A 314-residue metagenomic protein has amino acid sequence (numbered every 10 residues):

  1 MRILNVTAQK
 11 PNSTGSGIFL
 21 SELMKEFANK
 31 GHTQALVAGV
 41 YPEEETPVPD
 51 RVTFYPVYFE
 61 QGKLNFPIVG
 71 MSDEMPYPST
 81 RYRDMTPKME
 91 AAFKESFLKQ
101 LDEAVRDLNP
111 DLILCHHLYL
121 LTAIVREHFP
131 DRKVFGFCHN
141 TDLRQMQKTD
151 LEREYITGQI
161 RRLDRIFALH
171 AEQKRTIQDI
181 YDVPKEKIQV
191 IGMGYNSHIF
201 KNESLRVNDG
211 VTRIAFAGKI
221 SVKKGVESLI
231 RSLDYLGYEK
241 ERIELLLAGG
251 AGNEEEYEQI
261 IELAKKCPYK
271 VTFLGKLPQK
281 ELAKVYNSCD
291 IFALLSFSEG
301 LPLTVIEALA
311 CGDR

Functional and structural regions predicted by a protein language model:
M1-Y58: N-terminal subdomain of nucleotide-sugar transferases
Y41-D102: A conserved catalytic-core segment of Leloir-type glycosyltransferases
E172, G194: Carbohydrate-associated surface elements
R175-I180, Y238, E244-K270, K280-V285: Short, structured helix-loop element that forms part of the nucleotide-activated donor/catalytic region
V207-K224, I230-L233, L246: Conserved donor-binding/catalytic core segment of Leloir-type glycosyltransferases
F297: Aromatic "clamp/platform" in nucleotide-sugar-dependent glycosyltransferases that forms part of the donor/acceptor
P302-V305: Short glycine/serine-rich donor-binding loops of glycosyltransferases
